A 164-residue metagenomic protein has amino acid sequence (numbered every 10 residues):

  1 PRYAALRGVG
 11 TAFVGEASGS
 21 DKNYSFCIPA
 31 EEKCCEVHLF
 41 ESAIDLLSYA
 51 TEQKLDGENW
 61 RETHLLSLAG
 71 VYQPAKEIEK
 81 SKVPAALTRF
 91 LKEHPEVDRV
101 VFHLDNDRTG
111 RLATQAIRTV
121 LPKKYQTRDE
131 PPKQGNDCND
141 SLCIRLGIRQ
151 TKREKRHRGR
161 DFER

Functional and structural regions predicted by a protein language model:
P1-E93: Phosphate-handling DNA/RNA-contact segment within nucleic-acid enzymes
T51-R164: TOPRIM fold recognition
